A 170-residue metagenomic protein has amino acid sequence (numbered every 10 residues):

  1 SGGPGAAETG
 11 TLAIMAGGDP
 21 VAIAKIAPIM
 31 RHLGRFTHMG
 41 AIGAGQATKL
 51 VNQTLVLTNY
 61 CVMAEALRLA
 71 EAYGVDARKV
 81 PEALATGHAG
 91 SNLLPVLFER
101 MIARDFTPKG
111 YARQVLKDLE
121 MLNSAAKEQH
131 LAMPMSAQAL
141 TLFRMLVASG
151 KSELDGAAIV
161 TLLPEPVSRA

Functional and structural regions predicted by a protein language model:
S1-Q53: Rossmann-fold dinucleotide-binding core
P20-H32, D105-F106, V160-R169: Short, basic, helix/turn surface patches
A44-P166: Helical "substrate-binding/catalytic lid" subdomain of Rossmann-like NAD(P)-dependent dehydrogenases/reductases
